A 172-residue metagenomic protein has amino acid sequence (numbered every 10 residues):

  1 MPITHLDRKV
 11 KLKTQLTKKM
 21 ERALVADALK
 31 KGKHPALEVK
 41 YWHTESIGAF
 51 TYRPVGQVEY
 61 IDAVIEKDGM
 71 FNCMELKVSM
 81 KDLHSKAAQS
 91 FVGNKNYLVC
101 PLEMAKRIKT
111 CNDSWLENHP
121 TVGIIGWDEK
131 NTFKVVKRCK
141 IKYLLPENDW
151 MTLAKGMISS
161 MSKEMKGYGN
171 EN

Functional and structural regions predicted by a protein language model:
P2-K31, C111-N172: Non-catalytic C-terminal interaction segments of nucleic acid-processing enzymes
I3-C73, V78: Active-site metal-binding core of divalent-cation-utilizing nuclease and nuclease-like domains
P35, A63, L98-V99, I124 (+1 more regions): Hydrophobic beta-strand residues in large extracellular and virion-surface proteins
F50, K86-Q89, D149-M151: Surface-exposed beta-strand edges and their flanking turn/coil or helix-capping segments
F71-N72, K77-D128: Catalytic cores of nucleic-acid endonucleases
